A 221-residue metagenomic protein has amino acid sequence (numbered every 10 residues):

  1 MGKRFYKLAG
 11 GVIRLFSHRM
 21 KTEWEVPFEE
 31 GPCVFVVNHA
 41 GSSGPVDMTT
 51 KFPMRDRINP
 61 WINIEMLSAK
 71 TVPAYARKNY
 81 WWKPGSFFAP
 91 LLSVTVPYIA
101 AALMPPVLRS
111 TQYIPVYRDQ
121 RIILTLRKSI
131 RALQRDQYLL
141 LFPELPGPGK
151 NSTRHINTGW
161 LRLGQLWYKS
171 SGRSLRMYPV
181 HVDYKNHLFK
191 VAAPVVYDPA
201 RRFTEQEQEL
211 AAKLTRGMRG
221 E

Functional and structural regions predicted by a protein language model:
M1-R4, F88: Short, compositionally biased strand/turn segments that nucleate or flank brief secondary-structure elements
G2, L8-G41, T50: Helix-to-loop junction immediately C-terminal to a conserved catalytic motif
K3-G11, S110-Y117: Acidic/glycine-enriched edge-of-secondary-structure segments
G11, D47, L103-V107, L163 (+1 more regions): Amphipathic alpha-helical segments that form well-ordered structural scaffolds and often line/cohere around active
R19-W24, V46-M48, A101, L126-R127: A generic local structural motif
E30-R118: Catalytic core of membrane glycerolipid acyltransferases/transacylases, capturing the structured, soluble-facing
R109, R118-E221: Non-catalytic C-terminal accessory region of glycerolipid acyltransferases and related lyso-lipid remodeling enzymes
